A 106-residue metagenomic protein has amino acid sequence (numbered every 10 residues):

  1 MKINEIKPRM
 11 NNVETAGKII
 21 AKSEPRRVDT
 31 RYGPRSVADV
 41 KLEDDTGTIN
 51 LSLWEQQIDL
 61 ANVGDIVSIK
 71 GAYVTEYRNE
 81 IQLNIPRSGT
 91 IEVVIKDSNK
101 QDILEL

Functional and structural regions predicted by a protein language model:
M1, R35-V37: Short beta-strand-initiation
M1-N4, L53-E55: Short structured motifs
I3-A16: Short, glycine/small-residue-enriched coil/turn segments at secondary-structure junctions
K7, R31-Y32, K41-L42: Short secondary-structure boundary/capping segments within folded domains
E14-A16, D39-K41, N50, S68-K70: Beta-strand secondary-structure signal
S23-G33, I49-N50, Q56-L106: OB-fold single-stranded nucleic acid-binding module
A38-D44, Q82-P86: Short, acidic/hydrophobic/Gly-rich beta-strand patch recurrent on exposed beta strands that often constitutes part
